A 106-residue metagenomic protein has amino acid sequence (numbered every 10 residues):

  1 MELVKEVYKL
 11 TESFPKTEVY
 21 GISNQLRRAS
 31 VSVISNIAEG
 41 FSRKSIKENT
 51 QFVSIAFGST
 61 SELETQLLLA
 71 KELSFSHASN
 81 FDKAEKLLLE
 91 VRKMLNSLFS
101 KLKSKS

Functional and structural regions predicted by a protein language model:
M1-E39, R43-S106: Short, C-terminally biased terminal segments at protein or domain edges
